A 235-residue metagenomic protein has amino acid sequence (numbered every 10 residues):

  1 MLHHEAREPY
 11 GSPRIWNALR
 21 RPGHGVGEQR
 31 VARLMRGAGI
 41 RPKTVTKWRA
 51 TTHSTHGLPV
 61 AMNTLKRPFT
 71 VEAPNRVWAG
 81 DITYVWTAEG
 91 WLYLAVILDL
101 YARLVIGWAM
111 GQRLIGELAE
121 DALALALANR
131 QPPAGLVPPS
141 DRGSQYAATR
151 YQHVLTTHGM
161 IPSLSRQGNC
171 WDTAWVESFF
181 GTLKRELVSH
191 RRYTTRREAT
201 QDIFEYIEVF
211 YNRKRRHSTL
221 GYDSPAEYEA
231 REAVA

Functional and structural regions predicted by a protein language model:
M1-A235: Charged DNA-binding/catalytic regions of mobile-element recombinases
